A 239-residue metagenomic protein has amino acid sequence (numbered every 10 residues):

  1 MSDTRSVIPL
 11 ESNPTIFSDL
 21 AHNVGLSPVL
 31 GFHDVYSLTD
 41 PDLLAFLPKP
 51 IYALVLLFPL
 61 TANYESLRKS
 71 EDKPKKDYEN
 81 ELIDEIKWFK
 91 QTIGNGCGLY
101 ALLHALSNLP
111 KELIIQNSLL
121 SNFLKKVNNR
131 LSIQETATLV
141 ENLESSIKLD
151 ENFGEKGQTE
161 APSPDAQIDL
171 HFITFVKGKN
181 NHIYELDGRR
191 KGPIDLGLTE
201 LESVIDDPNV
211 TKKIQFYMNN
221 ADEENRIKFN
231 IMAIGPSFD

Functional and structural regions predicted by a protein language model:
M1-D239: Cysteine-dependent deubiquitinase/ubiquitin-like isopeptidase catalytic cores across multiple families
